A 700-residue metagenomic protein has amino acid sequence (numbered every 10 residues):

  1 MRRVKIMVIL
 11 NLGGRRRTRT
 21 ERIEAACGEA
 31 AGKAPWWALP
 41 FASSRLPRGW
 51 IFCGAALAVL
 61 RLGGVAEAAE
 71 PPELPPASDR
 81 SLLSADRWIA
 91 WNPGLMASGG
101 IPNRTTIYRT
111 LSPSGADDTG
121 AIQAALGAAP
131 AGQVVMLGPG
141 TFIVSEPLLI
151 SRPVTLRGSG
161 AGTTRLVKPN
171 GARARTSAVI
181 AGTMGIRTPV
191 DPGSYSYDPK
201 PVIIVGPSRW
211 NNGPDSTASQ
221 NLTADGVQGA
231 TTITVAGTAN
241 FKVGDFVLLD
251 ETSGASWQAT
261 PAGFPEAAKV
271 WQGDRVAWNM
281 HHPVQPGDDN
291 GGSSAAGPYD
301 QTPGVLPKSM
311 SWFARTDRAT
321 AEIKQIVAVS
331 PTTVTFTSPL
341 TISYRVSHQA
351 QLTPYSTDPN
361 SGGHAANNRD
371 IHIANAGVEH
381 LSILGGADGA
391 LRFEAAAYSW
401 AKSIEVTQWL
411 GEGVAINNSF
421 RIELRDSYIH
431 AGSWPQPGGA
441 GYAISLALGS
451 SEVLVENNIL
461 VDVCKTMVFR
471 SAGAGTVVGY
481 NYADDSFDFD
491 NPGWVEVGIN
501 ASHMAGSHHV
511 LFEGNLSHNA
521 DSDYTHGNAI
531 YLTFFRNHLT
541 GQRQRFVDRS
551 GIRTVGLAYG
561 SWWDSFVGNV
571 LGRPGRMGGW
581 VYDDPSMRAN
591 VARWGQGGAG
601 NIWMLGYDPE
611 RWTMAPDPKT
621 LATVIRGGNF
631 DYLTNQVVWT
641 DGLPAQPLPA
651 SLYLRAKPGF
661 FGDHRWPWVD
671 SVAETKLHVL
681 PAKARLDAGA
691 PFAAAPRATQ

Functional and structural regions predicted by a protein language model:
R2-G32, A42-R48: Short, low-complexity, charge-dense intrinsically disordered segments
R2-K5, C53-H380, Y582, N590-Q700: Extracellular "leader-to-stem" segments immediately downstream of a signal peptide or signal-anchor in secreted/lumenal
W36-W37, W50: Tryptophan (W) side chains
I122-A128, I143-L156, P169, E412 (+5 more regions): Short, T/G/N/S-enriched strand-turn elements that build extracellular solenoid repeat scaffolds
S151-R152, A520, T525-R626, L633: Predominantly extracellular beta-rich ligand-binding scaffolds that present long acidic/polar faces for carbohydrate
P153, G162, A374-G385, A397-Q408 (+5 more regions): Right-handed parallel beta-helix
G171-N211, A230, I342-R369, G385-R392 (+6 more regions): Extracellular beta-strand/beta-solenoid scaffold signature
